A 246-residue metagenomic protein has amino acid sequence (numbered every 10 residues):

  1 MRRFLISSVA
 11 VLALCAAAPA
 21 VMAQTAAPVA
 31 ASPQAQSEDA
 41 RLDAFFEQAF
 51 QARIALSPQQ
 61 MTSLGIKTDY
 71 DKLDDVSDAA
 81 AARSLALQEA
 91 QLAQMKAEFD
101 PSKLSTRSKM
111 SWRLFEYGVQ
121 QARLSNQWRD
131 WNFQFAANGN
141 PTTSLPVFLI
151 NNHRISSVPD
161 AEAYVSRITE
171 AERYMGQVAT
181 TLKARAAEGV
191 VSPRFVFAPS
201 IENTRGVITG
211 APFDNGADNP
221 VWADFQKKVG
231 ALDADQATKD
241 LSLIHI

Functional and structural regions predicted by a protein language model:
R2-M22: Gram-negative bacterial Sec-dependent N-terminal signal peptides
A23-H245: N-terminal maturation segment of proteins
